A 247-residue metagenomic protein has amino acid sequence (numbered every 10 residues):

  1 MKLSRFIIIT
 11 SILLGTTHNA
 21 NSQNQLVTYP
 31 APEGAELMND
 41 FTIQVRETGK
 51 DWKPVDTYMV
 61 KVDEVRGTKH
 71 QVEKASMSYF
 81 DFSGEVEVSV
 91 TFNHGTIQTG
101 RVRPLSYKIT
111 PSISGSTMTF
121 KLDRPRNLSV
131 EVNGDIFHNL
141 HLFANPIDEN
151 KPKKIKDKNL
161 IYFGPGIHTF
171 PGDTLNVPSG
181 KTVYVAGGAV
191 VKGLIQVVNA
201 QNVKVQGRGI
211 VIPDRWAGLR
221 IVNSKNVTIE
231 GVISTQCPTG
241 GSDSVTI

Functional and structural regions predicted by a protein language model:
M1-I7: Bacterial N-terminal signal peptides that target proteins for export
I7-G15: Bacterial N-terminal signal peptides
A20-S22: Boundary at the C-terminal end of the N-terminal hydrophobic targeting segment
N24-K154: Beta-strand-enriched, solvent-exposed domains that form extended recognition/catalytic surfaces
F120-L122, H168-T182, V190-Q206, I212-T228 (+1 more regions): Extracellular beta-strand-rich solenoid/capping regions of secreted or surface-exposed proteins that bind or remodel
S129-E131, Y162, T182-Y184, K204-Q206: Short, conserved beta-strand segments within well-ordered enzyme catalytic domains that often line or immediately flank
N145-K181, A189: N-terminal domain-start segments of secreted/luminal proteins
